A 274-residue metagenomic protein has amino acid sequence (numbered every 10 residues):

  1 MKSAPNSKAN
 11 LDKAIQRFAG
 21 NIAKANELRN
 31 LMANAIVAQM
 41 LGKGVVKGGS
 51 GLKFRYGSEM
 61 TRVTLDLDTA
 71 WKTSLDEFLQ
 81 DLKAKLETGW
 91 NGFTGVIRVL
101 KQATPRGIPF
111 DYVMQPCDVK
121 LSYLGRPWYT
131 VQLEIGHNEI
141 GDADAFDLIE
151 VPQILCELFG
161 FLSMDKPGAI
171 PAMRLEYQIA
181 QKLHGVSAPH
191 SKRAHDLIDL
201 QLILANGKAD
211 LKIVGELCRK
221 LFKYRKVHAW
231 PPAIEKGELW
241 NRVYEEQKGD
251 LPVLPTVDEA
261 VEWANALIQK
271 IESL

Functional and structural regions predicted by a protein language model:
M1-V45, F54-L67, W71-L274: Structured mid-to-C-terminal alpha-helical surface segments
G48-G49: Ordered alpha/beta subdomains of enzyme catalytic regions
